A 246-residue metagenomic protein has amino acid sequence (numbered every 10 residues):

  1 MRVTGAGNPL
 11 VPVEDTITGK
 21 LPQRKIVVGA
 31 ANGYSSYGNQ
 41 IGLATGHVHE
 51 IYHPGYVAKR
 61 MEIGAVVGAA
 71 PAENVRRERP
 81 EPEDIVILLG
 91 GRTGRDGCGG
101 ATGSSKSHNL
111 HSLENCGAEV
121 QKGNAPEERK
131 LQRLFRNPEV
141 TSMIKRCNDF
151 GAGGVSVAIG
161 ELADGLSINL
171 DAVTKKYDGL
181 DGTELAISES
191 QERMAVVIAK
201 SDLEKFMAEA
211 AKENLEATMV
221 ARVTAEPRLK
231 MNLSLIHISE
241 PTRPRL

Functional and structural regions predicted by a protein language model:
M1-E213, T224-P227, N232-S234: Mobile "lid/hinge" segments at catalytic clefts and subdomain interfaces of large enzymes
A217: Hydrophobic anchor at the start of a short beta-strand that flanks the dinucleotide cofactor-binding loop
V220: Acidic-aromatic/histidine active-site loop/patch
I236-L246: Single conserved hydrophobic/aromatic residue that forms the stacking wall/gate of nucleotide- or nucleobase-binding
